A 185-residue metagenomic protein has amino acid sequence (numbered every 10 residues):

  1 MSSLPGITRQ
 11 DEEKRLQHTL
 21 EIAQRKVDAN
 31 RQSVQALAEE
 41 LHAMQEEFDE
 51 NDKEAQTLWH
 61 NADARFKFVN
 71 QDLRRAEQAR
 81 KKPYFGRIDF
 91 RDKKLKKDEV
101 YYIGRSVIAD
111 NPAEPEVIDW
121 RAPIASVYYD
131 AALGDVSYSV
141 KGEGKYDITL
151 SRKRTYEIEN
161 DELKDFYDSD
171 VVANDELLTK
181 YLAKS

Functional and structural regions predicted by a protein language model:
M1-K184: Extended, charged low-complexity regulatory segments
